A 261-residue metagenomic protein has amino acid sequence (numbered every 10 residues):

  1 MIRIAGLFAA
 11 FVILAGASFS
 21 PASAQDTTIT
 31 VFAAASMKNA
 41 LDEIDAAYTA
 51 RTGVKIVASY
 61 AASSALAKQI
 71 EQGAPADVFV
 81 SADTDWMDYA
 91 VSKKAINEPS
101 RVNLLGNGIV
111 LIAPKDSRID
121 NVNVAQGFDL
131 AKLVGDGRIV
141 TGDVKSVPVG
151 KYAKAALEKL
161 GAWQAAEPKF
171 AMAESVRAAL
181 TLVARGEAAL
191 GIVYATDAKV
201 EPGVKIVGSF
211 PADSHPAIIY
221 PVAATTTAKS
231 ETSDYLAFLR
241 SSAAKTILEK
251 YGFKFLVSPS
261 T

Functional and structural regions predicted by a protein language model:
M1-I2: N-terminal secretory signal peptides that target proteins for export/translocation
A5-S18: Bacterial N-terminal signal peptides
A22-A74, S81-T84, D88-T261: Exported/periplasmic ABC-transporter solute-binding proteins
